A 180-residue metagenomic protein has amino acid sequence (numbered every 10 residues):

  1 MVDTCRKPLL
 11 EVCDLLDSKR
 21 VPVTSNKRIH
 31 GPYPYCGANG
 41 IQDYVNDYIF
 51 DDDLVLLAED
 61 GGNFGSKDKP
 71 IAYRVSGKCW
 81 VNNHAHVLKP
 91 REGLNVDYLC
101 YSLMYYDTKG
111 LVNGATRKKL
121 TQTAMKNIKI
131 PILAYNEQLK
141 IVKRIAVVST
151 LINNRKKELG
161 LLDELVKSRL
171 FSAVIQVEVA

Functional and structural regions predicted by a protein language model:
M1-R20, S25-N39, N127-V142, T150-A180: Non-catalytic DNA-recognition/assembly elements of restriction-modification systems
V12-L15, S102, L111, K119 (+1 more regions): Residues that form generic nucleotide/phosphate-binding pockets
L16-R20, F64-G65, D107-G110: Short amphipathic alpha-helical segments enriched in hydrophobics
R28, Y44-V45, G65, K118-T121 (+1 more regions): Juxtamembrane/interface motifs at transmembrane-helix termini
G37-I41, D47-M104, N113-G114, T121-M125: A short beta-sheet element
N95-V96, G110-R117, Y135-I141: Short, flexible active-site-proximal loops enriched in glycine and acidic residues
M104-T108, S149: Short amphipathic alpha-helical signal-transduction/dimerization elements
